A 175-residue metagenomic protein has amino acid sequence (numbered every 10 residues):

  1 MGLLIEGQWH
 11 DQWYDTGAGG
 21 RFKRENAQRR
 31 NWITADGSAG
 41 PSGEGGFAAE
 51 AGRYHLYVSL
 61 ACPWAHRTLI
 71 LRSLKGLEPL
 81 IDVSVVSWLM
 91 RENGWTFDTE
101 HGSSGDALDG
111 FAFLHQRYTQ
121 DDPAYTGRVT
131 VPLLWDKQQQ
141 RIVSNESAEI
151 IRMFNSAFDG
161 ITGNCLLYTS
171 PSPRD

Functional and structural regions predicted by a protein language model:
M1-A48: N-terminal regions that are enriched for targeting/export leaders and immediately downstream pro/stem segments
F47-L89: Local sequence-structure signature of Cys/Sec-based thiol-disulfide redox active-site neighborhoods
L89-D106: Charged, often glycine-rich, active-site loop that binds/positions anionic groups
F111-L133: Structural micro-motif
V129-V131, R141, N145: Extended catalytic-interface subdomain
R141-I142, G160-L167: Short, polar/flexible loop-turn hinges at active-site or ligand-entry regions and domain interfaces
V143-M153: Non-catalytic, surface beta->alpha helical segment in thiol-disulfide oxidoreductase systems
Y168-D175: Conserved small/polar residues in nucleotide/adenosyl-binding loops
